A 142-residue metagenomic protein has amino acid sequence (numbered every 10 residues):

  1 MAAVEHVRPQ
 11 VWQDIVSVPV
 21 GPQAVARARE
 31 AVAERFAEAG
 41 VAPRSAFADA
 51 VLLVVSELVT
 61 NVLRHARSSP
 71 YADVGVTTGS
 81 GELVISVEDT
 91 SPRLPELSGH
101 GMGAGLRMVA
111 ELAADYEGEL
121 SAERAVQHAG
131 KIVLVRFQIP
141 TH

Functional and structural regions predicted by a protein language model:
M1-I15, A114-H142: Flexible, glycine-/charge-rich segments associated with ATP-binding catalytic modules
A3, Q10-E34: Short beta-to-alpha transition helix within the HATPase_c
R29-S56, H100: Conserved short strand/loop->alpha-helix "switch" segment adjacent to the catalytic nucleotide/phosphoryl-transfer site
V62-A66: Short helix-loop "hinge" at the ATP-lid/N-box region of the Bergerat-fold HATPase_c
P70-T77: A conserved short beta-strand within the histidine kinase catalytic ATPase domain
T78-S80, V126: A generic beta-sheet turn/junction motif
G81-R107: Glycine-rich/acidic phosphate-handling loop/turn and adjacent ATP-lid/helix of nucleotide-binding kinase/ATPase domains
L97-A125: ATP phosphate-binding glycine-rich loop and adjacent ATP-lid/helix-beta elements within ATP-binding kinase/ATPase
